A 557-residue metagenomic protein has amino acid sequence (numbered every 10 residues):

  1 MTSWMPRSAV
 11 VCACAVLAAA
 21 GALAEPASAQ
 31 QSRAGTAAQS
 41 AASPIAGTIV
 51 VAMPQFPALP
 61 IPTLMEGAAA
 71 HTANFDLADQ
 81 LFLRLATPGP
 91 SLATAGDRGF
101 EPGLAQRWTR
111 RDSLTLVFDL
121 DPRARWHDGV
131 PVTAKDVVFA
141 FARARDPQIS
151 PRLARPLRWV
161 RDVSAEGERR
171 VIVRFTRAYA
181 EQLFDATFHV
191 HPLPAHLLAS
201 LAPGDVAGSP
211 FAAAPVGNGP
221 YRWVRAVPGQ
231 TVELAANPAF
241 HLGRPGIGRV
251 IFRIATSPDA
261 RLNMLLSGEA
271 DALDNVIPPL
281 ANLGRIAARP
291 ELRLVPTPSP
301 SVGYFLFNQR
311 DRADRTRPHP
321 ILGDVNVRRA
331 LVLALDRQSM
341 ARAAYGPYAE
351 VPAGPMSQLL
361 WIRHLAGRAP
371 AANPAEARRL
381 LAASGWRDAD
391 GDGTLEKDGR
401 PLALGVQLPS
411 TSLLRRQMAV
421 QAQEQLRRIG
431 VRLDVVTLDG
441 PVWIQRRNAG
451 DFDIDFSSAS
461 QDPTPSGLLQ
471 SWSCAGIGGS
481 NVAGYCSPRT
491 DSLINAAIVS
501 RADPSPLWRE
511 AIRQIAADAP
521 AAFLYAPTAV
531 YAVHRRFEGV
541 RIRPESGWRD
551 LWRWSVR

Functional and structural regions predicted by a protein language model:
Q31-A34, S40-A41, M53, D76-L77 (+9 more regions): Detector for C-terminal structural segments
S43-P44, T109, D119, A154-L201: Surface-exposed binding/hinge segments that line and control ligand-binding clefts or catalytic entry sites
A46-Q55, Q106, T115-V117, V137-F141 (+6 more regions): Short, well-ordered beta-strand elements
A52-D112, A142, V216-N218: N-terminal lobe/hinge region of extracytoplasmic solute-binding protein
T87-A95, G99, F188-P245, R249 (+2 more regions): Gly/Pro-rich hinge or "lid" segments in bacterial periplasmic/extracellular proteins
R107-S150, E166, I172-R174, R261-M264 (+1 more regions): Aromatic- and charge-enriched surface segment that lines or borders ligand/interaction sites
A144, V163-S164, V224-A235, I251-R315 (+3 more regions): Extracellular/periplasmic solute-recognition and catalytic clefts
S209, N237-R285, V325, V420-E424 (+2 more regions): Ligand-site clamp/hinge motif
